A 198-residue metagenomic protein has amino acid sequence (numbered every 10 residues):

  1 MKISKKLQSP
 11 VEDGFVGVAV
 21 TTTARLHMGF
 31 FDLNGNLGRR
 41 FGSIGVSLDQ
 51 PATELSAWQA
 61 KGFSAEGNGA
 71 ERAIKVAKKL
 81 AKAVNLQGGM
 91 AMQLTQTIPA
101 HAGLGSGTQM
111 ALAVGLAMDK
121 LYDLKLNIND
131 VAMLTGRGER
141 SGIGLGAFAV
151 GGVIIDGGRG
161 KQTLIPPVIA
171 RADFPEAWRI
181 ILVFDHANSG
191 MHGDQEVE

Functional and structural regions predicted by a protein language model:
M1-A102, S106, D119-I128, F184-S189: ATP-binding N-lobe of GHMP and related small-molecule kinases
M1-T21, G29, G35-R39, N127-E198: ATP-dependent small-molecule kinase catalytic core of the GHMP/sugar-kinase superfamily and closely related
G38, E54, L112, L116 (+3 more regions): N-terminal low-complexity, intrinsically disordered patches enriched in charged
A77, G115, A132: Generic structural marker for isolated residues within well-ordered, non-membrane alpha-helices of soluble domains
Q96-K120, E139-F148: Glycine/serine-rich anion-binding loops at beta->alpha junctions that coordinate negatively charged ligand groups
